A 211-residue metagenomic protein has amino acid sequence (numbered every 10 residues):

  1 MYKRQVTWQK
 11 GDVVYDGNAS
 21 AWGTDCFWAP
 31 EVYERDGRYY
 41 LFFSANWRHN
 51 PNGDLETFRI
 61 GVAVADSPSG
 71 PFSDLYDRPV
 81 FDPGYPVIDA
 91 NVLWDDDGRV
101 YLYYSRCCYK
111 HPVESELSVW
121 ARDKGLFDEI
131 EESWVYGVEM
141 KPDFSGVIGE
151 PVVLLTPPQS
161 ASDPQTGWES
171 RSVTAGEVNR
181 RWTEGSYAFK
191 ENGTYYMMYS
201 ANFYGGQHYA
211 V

Functional and structural regions predicted by a protein language model:
K3-V211: Carbohydrate-active catalytic/glycan-binding domains of CAZyme proteins, especially the secreted or lumenal ectodomains
